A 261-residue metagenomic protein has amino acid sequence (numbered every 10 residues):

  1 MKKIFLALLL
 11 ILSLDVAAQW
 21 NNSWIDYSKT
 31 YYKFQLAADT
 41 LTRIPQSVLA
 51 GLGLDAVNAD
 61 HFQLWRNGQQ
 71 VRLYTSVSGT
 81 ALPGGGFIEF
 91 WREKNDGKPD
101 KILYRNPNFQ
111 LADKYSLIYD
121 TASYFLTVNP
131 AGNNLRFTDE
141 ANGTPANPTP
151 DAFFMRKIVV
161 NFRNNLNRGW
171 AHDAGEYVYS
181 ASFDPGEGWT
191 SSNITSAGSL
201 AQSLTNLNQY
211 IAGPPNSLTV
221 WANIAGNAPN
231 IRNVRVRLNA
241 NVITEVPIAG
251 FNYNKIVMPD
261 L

Functional and structural regions predicted by a protein language model:
K2-K3, R232: Basic side chains
K3-S13: Sec-dependent N-terminal signal peptides
L14-A18: Sec/Tat signal peptide C-region and signal peptidase I cleavage site
Q19-A37, G53-L261: Structured catalytic cores of large enzymes
T40-I44: Ligand-binding face of N-terminal immunoglobulin V-set domains in extracellular IgSF glycoproteins
P45-V48, L54: N-terminal exported-region signature
